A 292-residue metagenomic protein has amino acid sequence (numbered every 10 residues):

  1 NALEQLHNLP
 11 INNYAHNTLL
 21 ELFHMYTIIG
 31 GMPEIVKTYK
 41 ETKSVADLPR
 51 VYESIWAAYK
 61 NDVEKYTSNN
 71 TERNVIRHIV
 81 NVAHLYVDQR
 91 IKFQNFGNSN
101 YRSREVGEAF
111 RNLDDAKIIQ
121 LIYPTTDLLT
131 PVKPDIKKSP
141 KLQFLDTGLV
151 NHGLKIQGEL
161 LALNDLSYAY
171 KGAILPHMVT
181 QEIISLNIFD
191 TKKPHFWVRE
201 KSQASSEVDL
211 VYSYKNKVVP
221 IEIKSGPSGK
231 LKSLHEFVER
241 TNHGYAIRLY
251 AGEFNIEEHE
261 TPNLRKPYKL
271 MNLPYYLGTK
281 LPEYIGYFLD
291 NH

Functional and structural regions predicted by a protein language model:
N1-E34: Amphipathic alpha-helical segments of the small helical/lid subdomains adjacent to P-loop NTPase cores
N13, L129, E207-V208, K232-H235: A generic local structural motif
L19, V106, A204, K230-S233: Amphipathic coiled-coil/heptad-repeat helices and related helical stalk/stem segments that mediate oligomerization
M25, M32, K37-E207, Y212: Accessory nucleic acid-recognition modules appended to NTPase machines
T27, Q143, I221, Y245-L249: Hydrophobic/aromatic beta-strand patches that form the interior of the parallel beta-sheet core in alpha/beta enzyme
I183, V208-P227, A246: Conserved catalytic cores of phosphodiester-cleaving nucleases, focusing on short active-site segments
S225-K269: Catalytic cores of nucleic-acid endonucleases
F254-H292: Domain-level recognition of nuclease-like catalytic cores that cleave nucleotide substrates
